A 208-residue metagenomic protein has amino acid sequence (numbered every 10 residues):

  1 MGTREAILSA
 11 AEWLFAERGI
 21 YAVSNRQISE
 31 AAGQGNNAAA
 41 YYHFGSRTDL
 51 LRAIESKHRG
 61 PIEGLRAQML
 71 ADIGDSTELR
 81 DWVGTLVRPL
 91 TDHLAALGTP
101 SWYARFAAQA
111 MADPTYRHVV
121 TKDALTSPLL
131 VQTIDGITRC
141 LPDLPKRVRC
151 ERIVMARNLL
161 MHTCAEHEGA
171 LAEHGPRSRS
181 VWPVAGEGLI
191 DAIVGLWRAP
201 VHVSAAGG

Functional and structural regions predicted by a protein language model:
R4-S9, F44-A67, A71: An amphipathic alpha-helix adjacent to DNA-recognition modules
L14, Y21-D49, A53: Helix-turn-helix
I54, H58, I62, L86 (+4 more regions): Hydrophobic/aromatic residues within well-ordered alpha-helical segments
A67-Y103, I153: Hydrophobic alpha-helical connector segments
M69-I73, P114, H118-T121, H167-H174: Secondary-structure edge/capping motif, primarily at the C-terminal ends of alpha-helices and the immediately following
L86, L90, A104-M111, A156-L160 (+1 more regions): Short alpha-helical scaffolding segments that buttress acidic/His motifs in well-ordered protein cores
T91-Q132, T138, S178: Short secondary-structure transition hinges
S127-G208: C-terminal peripheral helix-coil segments that are non-catalytic and often amphipathic
